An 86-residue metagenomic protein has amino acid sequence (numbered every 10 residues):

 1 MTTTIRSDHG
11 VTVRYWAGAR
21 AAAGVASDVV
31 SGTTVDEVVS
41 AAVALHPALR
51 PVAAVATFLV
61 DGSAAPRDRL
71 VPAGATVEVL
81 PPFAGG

Functional and structural regions predicted by a protein language model:
M1-G85: Ubiquitin-like/PB1-type beta-grasp interaction modules and other compact soluble beta-rich domains
